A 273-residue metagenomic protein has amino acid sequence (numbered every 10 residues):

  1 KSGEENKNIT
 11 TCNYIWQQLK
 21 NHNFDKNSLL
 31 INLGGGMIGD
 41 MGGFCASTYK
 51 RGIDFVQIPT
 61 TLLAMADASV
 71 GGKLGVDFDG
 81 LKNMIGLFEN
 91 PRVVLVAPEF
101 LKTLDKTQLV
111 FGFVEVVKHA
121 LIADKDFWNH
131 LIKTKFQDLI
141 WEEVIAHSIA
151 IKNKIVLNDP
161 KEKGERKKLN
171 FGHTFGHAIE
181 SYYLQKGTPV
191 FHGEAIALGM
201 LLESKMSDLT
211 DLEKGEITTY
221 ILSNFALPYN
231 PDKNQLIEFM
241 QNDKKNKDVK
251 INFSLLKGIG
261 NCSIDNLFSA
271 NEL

Functional and structural regions predicted by a protein language model:
K1, V114-V116, L212-L273: C-terminal charged capping/lid subdomain of soluble metabolic enzymes
K1-L29: ATP/NTP phosphate-donor binding region
S2, L33-G35, F171-G172: Glycine-rich beta-strand-to-loop/alpha-helix junction loops that act as flexible
I15, G42-A46, V116, I179 (+1 more regions): Buried hydrophobic packing segments
M37-F44, M65, H177-A178: Short glycine/serine/threonine-rich phosphate/pyrophosphate-binding segments that cradle anionic phosphate groups
F44-F136: A glycine/threonine-rich phosphate-anchoring loop and its flanking beta-alpha core in nucleotide/phosphate-binding
K133-N234: Active-site segments that bind and position negatively charged phosphate/pyrophosphate groups
